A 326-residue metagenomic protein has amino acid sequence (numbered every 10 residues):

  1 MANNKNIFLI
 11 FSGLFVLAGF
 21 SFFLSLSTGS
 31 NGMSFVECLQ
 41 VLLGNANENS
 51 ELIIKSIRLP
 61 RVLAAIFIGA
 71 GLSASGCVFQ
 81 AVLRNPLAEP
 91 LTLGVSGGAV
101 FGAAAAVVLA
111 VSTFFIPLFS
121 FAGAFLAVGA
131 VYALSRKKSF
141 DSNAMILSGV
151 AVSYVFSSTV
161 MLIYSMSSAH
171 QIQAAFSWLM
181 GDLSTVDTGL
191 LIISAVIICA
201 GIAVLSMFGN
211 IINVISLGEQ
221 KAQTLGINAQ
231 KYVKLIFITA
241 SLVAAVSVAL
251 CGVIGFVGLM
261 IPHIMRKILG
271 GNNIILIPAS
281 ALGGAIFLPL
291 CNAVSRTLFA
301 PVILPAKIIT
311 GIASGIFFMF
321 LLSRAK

Functional and structural regions predicted by a protein language model:
M1-K326: Alpha-helical transmembrane segments in inner-membrane proteins
